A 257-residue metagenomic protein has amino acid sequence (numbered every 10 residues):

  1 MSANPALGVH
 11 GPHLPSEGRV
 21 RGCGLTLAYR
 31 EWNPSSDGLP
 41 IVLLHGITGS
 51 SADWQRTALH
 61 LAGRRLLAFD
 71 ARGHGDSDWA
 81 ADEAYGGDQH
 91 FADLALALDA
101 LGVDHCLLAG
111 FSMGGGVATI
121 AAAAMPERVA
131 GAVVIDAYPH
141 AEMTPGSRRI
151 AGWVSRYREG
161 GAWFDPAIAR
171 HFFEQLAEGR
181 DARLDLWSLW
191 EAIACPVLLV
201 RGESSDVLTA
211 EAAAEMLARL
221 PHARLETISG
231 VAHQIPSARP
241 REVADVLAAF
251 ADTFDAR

Functional and structural regions predicted by a protein language model:
M1-R19: An N-terminal hydrophobic leader/cap segment in hydrolases
L25-D76: Conserved HGGG/HGGXW glycine-rich cap/lid loop of the alpha/beta-hydrolase fold
R30, Q55-A58, L67-A109, D245: Active-site loop/oxyanion-hole signature of alpha/beta-hydrolase fold enzymes
A71, A137, G230: Active-site loop/turn elements of alpha/beta-hydrolase fold enzymes, especially the short glycine-/histidine-rich
G110, G114, A118: Gly/Ala-rich beta-loop-alpha elbow adjacent to hydrolase catalytic centers
T119-A123, A130-R158: Flexible "cap/lid" loop of the alpha/beta hydrolase fold
A162-R219, R224-T227: Conserved serine/cysteine hydrolase catalytic core
A223-R257: Catalytic active-site module of serine/aspartate enzymes centered on a nucleophile-bearing elbow/loop
